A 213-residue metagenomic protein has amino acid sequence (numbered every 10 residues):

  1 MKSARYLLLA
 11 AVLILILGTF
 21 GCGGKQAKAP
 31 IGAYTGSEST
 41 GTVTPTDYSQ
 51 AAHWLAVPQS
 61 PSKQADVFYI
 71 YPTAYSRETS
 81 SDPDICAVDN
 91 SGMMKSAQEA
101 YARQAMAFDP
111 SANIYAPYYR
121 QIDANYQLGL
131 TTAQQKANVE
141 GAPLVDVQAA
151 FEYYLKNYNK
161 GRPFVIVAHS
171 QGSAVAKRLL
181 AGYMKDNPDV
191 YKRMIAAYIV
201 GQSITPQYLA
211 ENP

Functional and structural regions predicted by a protein language model:
M1-L8: Bacterial N-terminal signal peptides that target proteins for export
G18-G21: C-terminal motif of bacterial Sec signal peptides marking the signal peptidase cleavage site
G23-K25: Bacterial signal peptide processing site
A29-A65: Active-site and ligand/interface coordination hotspots across diverse enzymes and nucleic-acid-associated assemblies
T35-G36, K63, Y69-F164: Active-site catalytic motif of lipid deacylating hydrolases and related acyltransferases
V145-K160, G182-P213: Surface cap/lid and interfacial helix-loop subdomains adjacent to catalytic sites that gate substrate access
A168, G172, A176: Gly/Ala-rich beta-loop-alpha elbow adjacent to hydrolase catalytic centers
K177-A181: Short, hydrophobic alpha-helix immediately C-terminal to the catalytic nucleophile
